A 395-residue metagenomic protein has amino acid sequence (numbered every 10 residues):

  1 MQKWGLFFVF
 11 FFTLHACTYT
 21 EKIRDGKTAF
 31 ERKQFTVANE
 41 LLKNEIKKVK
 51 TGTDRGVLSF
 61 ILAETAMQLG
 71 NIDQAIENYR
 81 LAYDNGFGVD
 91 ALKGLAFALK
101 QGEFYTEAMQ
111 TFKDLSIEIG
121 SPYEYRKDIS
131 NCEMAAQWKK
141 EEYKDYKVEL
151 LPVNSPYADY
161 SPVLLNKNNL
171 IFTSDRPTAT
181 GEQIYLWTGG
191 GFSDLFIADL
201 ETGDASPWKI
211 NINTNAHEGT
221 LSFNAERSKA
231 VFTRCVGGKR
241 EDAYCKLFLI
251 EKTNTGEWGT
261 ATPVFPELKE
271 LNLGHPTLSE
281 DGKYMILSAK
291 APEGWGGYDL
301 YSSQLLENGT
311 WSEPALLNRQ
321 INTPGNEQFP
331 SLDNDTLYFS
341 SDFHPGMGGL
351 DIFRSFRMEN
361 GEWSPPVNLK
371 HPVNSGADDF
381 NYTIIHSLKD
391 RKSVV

Functional and structural regions predicted by a protein language model:
T18-T20: Bacterial signal peptide processing site
I23-R24, R55-I61, D90-L95, Q110 (+1 more regions): Alpha-solenoid helical repeat scaffolds
G94, Q101, Y105-E107, E118-V395: Short, conserved micro-motifs composed of acidic
